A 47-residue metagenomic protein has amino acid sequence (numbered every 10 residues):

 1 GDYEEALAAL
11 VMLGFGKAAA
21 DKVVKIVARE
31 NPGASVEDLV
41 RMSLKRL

Functional and structural regions predicted by a protein language model:
G1, N31-A34: Residues at secondary-structure transition points
G1-V27: Strongly charged, low-complexity linkers/loops
G33-L47: Amphipathic alpha-helical interaction/assembly segments
